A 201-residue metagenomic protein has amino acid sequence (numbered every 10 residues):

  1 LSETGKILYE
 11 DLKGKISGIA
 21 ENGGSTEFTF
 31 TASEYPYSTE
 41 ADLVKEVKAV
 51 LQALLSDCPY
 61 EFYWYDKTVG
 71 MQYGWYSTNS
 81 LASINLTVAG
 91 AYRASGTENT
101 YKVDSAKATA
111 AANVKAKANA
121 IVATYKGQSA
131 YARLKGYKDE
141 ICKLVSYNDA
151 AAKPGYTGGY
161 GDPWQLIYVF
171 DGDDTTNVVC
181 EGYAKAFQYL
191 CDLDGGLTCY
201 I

Functional and structural regions predicted by a protein language model:
L1-G90: Intrinsically disordered, low-complexity N-terminal segments that are enriched in acidic
L1-Y9, K13, T87-A111, Y137 (+2 more regions): Intrinsically disordered, low-complexity repeat and linker tracts
I7, D11, D42, E46-A49 (+7 more regions): Extracytoplasmic/secreted proteins, especially bacterial periplasmic and envelope-associated proteins
G23-P36, A89-K102, N113-T124: Acidic/histidine-rich, surface-exposed loop or edge segments in extracytoplasmic proteins
D57, Y76-T78, A82, E140 (+3 more regions): Generic structural signal for bulky hydrophobic/aromatic residues embedded in well-ordered secondary structure
A106-G172: Secondary-structure boundary elements
Y137, I167-I201: Cysteine-centered nucleophilic/redox motifs
